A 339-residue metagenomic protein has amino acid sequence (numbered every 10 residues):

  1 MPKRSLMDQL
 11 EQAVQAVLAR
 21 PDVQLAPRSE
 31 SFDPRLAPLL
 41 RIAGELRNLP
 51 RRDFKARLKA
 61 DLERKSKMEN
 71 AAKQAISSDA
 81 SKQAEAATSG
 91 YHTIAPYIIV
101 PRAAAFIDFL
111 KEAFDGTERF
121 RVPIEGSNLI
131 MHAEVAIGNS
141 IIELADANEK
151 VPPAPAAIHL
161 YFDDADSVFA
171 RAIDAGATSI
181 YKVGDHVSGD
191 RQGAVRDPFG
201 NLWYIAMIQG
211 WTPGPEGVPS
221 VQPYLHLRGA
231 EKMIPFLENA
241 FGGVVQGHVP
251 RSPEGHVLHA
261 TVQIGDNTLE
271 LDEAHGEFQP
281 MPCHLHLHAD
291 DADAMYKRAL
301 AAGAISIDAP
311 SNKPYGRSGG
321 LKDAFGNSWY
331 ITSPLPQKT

Functional and structural regions predicted by a protein language model:
M1-D33, V135-G189, D197: Ordered, small/hydrophobic-rich secondary-structure cores
M1-P2, L6, D79-A113, Y161 (+5 more regions): Polar, acidic low-complexity tracts enriched in Ser/Thr/Gln/Glu with frequent Gly/Pro and Thr-Pro motifs
V14-P50, A60-S77: Short alpha-helical interface segments
S81-S89, F169-P219, Q246-V249, Q263 (+3 more regions): Vicinal oxygen chelate
G90, Y97-I141, Y224-L269: Core segments of cupin and vicinal oxygen chelate
T93-P101, M131-A136, A147-I173, R191-R196 (+4 more regions): Vicinal oxygen chelate
I124-S127, K150, H186-V187, R251-G255 (+2 more regions): A short beta-turn/loop motif at secondary-structure boundaries
